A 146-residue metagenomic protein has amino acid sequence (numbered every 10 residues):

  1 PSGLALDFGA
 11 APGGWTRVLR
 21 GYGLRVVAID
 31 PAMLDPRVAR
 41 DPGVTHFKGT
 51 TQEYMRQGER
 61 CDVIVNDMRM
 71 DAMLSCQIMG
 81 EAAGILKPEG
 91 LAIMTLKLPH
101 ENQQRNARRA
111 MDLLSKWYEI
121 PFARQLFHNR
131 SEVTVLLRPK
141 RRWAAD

Functional and structural regions predicted by a protein language model:
S2, R60-C61, E89: Local beta-strand N-terminus motif with an aromatic residue
S2-A11, V18: Conserved class I S-adenosyl-L-methionine
L4, R25, L91: Residues at the starts of beta-strands that form the adenosine-phosphate
D7, V65-N66, M94: Redox-cofactor binding/interface segments in oxidoreductases and associated redox assembly factors
P12-R17, M73-Q77: Short glycine/serine/threonine-rich phosphate/pyrophosphate-binding segments that cradle anionic phosphate groups
R20, I64, I85-P88: A generic alpha-to-beta junction signature in SAM-dependent methyltransferases
R25-N66, D71-L74: S-adenosyl-L-methionine
C76-W143: C-terminal substrate-binding/active-site "lid" region of AdoMet-derived donor-dependent transferases
